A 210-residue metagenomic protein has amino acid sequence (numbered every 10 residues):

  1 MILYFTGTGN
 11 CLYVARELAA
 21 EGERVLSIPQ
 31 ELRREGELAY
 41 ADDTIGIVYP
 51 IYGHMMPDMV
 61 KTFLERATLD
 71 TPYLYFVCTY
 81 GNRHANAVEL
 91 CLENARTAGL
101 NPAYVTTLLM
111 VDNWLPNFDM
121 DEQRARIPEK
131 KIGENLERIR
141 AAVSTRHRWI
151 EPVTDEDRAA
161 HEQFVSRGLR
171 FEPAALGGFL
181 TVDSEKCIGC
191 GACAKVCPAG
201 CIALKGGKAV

Functional and structural regions predicted by a protein language model:
I2, T6-V14, A19-E31, E35-R170: FMN-binding flavodoxin-like domain, especially the glycine-rich phosphate-binding loop
E21-G22, G178, G207: Generic structural motif recognizing short loop/turn segments at the entrances and edges of beta-strands
S27, A125, E129, D183-S184 (+2 more regions): Poly-acidic low-complexity segments
Y40-D42, D70-T71, L176, D183 (+2 more regions): Residue-level preference for short coil/turn positions at secondary-structure junctions
S166-C193: Charge-patterned, long linear interaction tracts outside catalytic cores
V182, I188-V210: Iron-sulfur cluster-binding cysteine motifs and their immediate structural context in ferredoxin-like electron-transfer
